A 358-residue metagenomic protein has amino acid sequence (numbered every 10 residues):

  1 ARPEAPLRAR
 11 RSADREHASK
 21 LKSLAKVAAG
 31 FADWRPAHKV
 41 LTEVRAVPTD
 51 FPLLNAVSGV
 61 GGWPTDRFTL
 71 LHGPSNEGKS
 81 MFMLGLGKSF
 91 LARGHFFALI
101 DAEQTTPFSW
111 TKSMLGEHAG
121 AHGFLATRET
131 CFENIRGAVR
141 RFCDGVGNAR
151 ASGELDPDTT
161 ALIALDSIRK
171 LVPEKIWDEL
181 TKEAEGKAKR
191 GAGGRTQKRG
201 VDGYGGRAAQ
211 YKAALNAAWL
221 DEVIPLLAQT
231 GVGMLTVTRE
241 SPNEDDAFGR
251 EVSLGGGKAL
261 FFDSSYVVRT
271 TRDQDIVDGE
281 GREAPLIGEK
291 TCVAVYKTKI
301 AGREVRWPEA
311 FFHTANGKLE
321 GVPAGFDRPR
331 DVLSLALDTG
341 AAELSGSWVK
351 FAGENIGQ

Functional and structural regions predicted by a protein language model:
A1-R15, L180, R190-Q197: Glycine- and charge-rich intrinsically disordered segments
P6-H122, N134-D144, N148: The Walker A/P-loop phosphate-binding site
W63-D66, R93-G94, D156-T159, A228-G231: Short loop/turn elements that form and flank the Walker-type P-loop nucleotide-binding site in RecA-like NTPase cores
P74, R93-K212: Conserved inter-motif catalytic segment of the P-loop NTP-binding fold
R190-Q197, A208-T339: Phosphate-binding/switch region of NTP-binding enzymes
P242, S345-W348: N-terminal cationic and glycine-rich segments that engage phosphates or anionic surfaces
S347-Q358: Terminal-proximal interaction/regulatory segments of ATP-powered molecular machines
